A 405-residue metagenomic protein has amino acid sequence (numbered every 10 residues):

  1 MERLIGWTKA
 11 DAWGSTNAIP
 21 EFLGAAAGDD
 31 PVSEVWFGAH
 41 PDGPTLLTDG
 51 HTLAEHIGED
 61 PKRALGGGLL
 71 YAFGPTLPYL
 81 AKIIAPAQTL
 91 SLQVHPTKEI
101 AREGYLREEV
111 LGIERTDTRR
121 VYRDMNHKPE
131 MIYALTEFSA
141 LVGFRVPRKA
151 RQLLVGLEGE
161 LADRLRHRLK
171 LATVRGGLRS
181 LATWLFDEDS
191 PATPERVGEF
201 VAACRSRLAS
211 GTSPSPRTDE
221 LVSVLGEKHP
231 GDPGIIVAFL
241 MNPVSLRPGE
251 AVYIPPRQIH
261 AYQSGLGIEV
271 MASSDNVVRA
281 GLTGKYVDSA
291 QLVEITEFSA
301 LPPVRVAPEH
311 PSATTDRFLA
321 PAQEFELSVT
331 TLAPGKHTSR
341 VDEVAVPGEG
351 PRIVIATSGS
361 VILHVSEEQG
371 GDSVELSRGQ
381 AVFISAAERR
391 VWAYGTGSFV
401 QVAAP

Functional and structural regions predicted by a protein language model:
M1-G211, G284, S289-P302, L327-V329: Transition-metal
D30-V32, T76-L77, A87, N126 (+3 more regions): A short beta-loop-beta micro-motif enriched in histidine and acidic residues
L47-T48, E59-G68, G231-R247, P347-E349 (+1 more regions): A short beta-strand-loop-beta hairpin characteristic of the jelly-roll/cupin
I83-T89, P96-E99, D124-E130, T136-S139 (+4 more regions): Ligand-binding loop in jelly-roll beta-barrel domains
R205-S273: Acidic, glycine-rich loop-and-beta core segments that form the ion-binding/anion-interacting portion of active sites
M241-Y253, Q258-A261, T330, H364-R390: Short acidic-glycine-tyrosine-enriched beta hairpin
G265-R317: C-terminal, non-catalytic macromolecule-binding modules
P311-T314, E326-G348, S366-Q369, S377-R378 (+1 more regions): Conserved short histidine dyad/triad with adjacent acidic residue
